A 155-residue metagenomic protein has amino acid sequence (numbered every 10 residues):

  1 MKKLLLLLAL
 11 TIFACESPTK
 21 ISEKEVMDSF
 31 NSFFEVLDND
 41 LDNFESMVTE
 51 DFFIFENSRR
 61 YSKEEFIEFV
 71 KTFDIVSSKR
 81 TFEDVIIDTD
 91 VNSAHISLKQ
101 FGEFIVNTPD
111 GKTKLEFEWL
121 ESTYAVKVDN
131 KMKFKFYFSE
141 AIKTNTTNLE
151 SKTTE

Functional and structural regions predicted by a protein language model:
K3-F13: Sec-dependent N-terminal signal peptides
C15-M47, T153-E155: Short, low-complexity N-terminal intrinsically disordered segments enriched in polar/charged residues
F33, N43-E45, F52, F66 (+2 more regions): Hydrophobic pocket/interface hotspot
S46-K79: Short solvent-exposed beta->alpha transition segments
S58, L98-G102, T123, F138: A mature extracytoplasmic/lumenal domain signature
V70-K112: Surface-exposed, charged secondary-structure patches
K114-E116: Transmembrane beta-barrel outer-membrane domains
E118-K152: Short beta-strand edge/turn micro-motifs at domain boundaries
